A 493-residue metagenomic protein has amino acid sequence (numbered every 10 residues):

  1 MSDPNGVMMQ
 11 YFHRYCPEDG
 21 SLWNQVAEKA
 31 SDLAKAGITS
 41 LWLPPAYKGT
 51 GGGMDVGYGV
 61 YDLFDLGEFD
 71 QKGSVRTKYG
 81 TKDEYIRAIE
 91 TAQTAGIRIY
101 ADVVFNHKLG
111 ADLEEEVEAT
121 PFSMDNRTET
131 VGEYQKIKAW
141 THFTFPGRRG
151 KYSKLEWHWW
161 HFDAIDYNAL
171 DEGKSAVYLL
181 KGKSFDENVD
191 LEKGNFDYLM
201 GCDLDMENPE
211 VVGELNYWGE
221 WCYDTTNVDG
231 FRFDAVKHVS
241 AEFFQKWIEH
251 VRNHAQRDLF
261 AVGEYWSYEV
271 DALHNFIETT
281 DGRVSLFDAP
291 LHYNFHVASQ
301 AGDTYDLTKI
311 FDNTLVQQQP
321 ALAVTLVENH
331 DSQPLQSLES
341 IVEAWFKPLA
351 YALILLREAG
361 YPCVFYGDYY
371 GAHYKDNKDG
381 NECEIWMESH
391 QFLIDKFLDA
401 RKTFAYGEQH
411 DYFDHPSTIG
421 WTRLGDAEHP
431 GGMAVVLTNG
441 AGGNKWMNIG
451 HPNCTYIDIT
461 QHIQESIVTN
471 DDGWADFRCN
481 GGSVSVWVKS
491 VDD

Functional and structural regions predicted by a protein language model:
M1-G20, Y198-N208: Boundary/entry segment of secreted carbohydrate-active catalytic domains
S2-M9, Q25-I38, P45-Y47, G52-F64 (+6 more regions): Active-site-proximal helices and loops of the catalytic beta/alpha 8
Y11-Y15, G67-D70, D331: Short, histidine-centered active-site or binding-site loop motifs used for metal coordination, general acid-base
D19, W23, K78-Y85, N208 (+2 more regions): Solvent-exposed, acidic/flexible segments
D62-T91: Aromatic/His-enriched, Gly/Pro-containing loop or helix-boundary segments that lie immediately adjacent to catalytic
K154-E210, D224: Long, low-complexity, polar/charged, intrinsically disordered or flexibly structured peripheral segments
